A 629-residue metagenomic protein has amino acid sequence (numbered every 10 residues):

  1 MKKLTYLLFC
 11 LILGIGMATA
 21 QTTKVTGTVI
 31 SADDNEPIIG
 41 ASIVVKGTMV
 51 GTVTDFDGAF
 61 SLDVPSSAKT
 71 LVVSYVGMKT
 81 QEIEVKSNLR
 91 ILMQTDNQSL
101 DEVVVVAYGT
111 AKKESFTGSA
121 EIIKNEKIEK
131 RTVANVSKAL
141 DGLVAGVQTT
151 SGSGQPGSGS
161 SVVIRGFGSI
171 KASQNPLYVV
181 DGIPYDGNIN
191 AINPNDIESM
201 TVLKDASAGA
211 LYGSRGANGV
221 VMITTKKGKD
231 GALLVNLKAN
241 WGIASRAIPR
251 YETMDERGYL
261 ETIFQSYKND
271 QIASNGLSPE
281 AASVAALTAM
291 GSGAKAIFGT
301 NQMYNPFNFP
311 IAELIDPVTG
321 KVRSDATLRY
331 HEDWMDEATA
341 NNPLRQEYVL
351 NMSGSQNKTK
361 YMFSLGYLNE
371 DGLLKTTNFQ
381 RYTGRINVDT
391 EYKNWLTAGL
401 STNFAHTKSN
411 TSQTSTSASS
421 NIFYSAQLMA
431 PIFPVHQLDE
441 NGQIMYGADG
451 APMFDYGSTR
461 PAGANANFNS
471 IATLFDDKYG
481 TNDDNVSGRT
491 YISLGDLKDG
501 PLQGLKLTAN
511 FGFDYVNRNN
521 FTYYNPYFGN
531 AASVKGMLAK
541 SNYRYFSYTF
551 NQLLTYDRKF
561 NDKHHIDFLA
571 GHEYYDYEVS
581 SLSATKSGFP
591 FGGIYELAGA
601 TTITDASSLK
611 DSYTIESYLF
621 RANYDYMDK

Functional and structural regions predicted by a protein language model:
M1-R385, T397-G399, N403-A405, R460 (+2 more regions): Short, small/polar-rich motifs associated with maturation and membrane association, primarily at protein termini
E114, D230-Y330, G372-F379, T383 (+2 more regions): Surface-exposed loop/interface segments of Gram-negative outer-membrane beta-barrel transport/assembly proteins
V133, D230, R345, Q356-N357 (+4 more regions): Outer-membrane beta-barrel channels and translocator barrels
T225, L350-G354, G384-T390, G488-L494 (+2 more regions): Residues on the lipid-exposed face of transmembrane beta-strands in outer-membrane beta-barrel proteins
L344-Y348, I615-Y618, D628: Conserved alpha/beta core surface patches that mediate binding of polyanionic ligands
M352-N357, N525, F589-G592, N623: Short glycine/proline-enriched loop/turn "hinge" motifs that connect secondary-structure elements and lie
Y367, D371, L494-K498, Y556-R558 (+2 more regions): Structural motif corresponding to the C-terminal cap of alpha-helices
G571, L619-D625, K629: Exposed, low-structure sequence patches enriched in small/polar residues
